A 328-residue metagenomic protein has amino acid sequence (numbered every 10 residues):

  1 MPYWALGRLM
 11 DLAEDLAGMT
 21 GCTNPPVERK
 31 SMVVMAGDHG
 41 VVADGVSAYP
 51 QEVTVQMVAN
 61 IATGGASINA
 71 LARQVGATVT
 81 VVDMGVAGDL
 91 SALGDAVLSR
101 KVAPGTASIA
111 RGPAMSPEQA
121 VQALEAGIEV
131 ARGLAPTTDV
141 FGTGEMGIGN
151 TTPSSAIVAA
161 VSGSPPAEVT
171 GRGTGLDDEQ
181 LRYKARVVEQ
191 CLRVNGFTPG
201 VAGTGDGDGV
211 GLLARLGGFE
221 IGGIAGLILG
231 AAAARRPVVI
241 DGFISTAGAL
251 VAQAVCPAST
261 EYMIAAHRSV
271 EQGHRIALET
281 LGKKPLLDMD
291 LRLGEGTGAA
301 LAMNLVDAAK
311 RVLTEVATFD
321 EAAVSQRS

Functional and structural regions predicted by a protein language model:
M1-S328: N-terminal loops that bind phosphate or other acidic moieties and the adjacent beta-alpha structural core
